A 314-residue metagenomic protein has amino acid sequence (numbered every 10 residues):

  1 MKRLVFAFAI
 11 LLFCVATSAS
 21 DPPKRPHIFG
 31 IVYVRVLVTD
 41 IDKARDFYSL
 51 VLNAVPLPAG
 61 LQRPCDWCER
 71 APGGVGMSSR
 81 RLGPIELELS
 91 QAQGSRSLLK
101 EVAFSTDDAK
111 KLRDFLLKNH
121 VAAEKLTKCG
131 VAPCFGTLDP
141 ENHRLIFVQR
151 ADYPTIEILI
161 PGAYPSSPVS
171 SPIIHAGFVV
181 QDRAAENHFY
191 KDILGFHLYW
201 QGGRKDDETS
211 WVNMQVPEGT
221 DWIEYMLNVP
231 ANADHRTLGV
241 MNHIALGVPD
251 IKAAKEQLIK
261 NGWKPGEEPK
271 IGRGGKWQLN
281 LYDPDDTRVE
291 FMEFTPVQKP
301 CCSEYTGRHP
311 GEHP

Functional and structural regions predicted by a protein language model:
V5-V15: Bacterial N-terminal signal peptides
A16-S20: Boundary at the C-terminal end of the N-terminal hydrophobic targeting segment
D21-H27, D114-P172, G177-F178, W200-R204 (+3 more regions): Vicinal oxygen chelate
P26-I28, R35-E86, L126, V131 (+3 more regions): Core segments of cupin and vicinal oxygen chelate
F29-T39, S78-R81, I85, Q91-L116 (+6 more regions): Vicinal oxygen chelate
L89-A92, V148, I223-A231, M292-F294: Amphipathic N-proximal alpha-helical interface segments
G94-L99, Y153-I156, A231-D234, V297-P300: A short local loop/turn or secondary-structure capping micro-motif enriched for an aromatic residue
